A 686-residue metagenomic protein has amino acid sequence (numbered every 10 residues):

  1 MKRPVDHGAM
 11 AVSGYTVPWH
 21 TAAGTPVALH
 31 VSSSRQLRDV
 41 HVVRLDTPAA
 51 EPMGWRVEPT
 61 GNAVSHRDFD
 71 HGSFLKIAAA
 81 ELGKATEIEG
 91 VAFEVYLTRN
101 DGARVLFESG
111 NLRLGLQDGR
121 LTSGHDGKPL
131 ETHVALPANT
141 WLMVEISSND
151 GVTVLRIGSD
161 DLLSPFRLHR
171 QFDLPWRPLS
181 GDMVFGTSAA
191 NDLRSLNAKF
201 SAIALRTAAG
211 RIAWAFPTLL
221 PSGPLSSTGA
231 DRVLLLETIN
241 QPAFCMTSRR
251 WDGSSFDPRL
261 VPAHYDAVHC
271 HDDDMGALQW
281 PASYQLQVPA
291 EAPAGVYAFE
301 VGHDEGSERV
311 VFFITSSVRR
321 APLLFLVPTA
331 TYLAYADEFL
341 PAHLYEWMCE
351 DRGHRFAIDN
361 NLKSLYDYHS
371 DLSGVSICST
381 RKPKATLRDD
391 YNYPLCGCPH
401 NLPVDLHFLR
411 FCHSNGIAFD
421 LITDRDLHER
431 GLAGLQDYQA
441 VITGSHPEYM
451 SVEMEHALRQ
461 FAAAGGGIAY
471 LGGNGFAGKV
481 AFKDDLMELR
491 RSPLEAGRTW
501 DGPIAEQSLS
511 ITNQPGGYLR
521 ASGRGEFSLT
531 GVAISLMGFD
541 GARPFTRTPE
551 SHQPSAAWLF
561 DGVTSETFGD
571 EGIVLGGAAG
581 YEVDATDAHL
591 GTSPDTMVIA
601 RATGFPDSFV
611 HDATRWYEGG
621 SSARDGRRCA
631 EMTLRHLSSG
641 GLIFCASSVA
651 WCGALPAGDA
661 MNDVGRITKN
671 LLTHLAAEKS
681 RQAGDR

Functional and structural regions predicted by a protein language model:
T16-T21: Short beta-strand segments of immunoglobulin-like
A22, I88, R177-G181, P224-S226 (+1 more regions): Low-complexity, Pro/Ser/Thr- and charge-rich linker/hinge segments at domain boundaries
A23-A28, S32, L37, D46-S255: Extracellular glycan-associated modules
Q36, L45, Q241-G276, G306-G434 (+1 more regions): Aromatic-Pro/Gly-enriched surface loop or interdomain linker that acts as a lid/target-recognition segment
D274, Q285-Q287, E291-P293, G397-D484 (+2 more regions): Helical hinge/lid and interdomain linker segments adjacent to catalytic or ligand-binding clefts that mediate domain
L427, V583-H589, S593-G684: Extracellular low-complexity, Gly/Ser/Thr-rich intrinsically disordered linkers and protease-sensitive activation/hinge
E448, V452-G562: A glycine-rich, often tryptophan-bearing local segment used as a flexible ligand/cofactor-contacting loop or short
F527-D625: Acidic, glycine-rich loop-and-strand cores that form catalytic or ligand-binding grooves in diverse globular domains
